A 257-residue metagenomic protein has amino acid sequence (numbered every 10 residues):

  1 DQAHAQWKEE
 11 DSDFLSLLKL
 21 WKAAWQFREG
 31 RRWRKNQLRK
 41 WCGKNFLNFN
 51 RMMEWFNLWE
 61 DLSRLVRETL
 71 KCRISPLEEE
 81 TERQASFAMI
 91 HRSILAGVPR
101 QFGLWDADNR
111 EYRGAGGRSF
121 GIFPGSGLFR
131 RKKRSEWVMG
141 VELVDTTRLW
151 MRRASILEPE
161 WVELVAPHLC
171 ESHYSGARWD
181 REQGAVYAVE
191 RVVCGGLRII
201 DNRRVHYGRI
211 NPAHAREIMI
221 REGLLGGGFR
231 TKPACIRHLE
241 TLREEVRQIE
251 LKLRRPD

Functional and structural regions predicted by a protein language model:
D1-Q183, D201-R204, A213, E217 (+1 more regions): Second RecA-like catalytic domain
G125-L128, G226-T231: Short amphipathic alpha-helical segments with coiled-coil-like heptad repeat character
G176, R191-R198: Calmodulin-binding basic amphipathic helices in cytosolic, intrinsically disordered/coiled-coil regions of large
R181-V193, G208: Structured mid-domain segments that build the active-site/substrate or prosthetic-cofactor binding neighborhood
V192, V205, R237: Extended interaction regions within the primary functional domain
G195-G208: Extended, non-catalytic structural segments that build the interaction scaffolds of large macromolecular assemblies
H206, A215, E222-F229: Extended amphipathic alpha-helical scaffold segments
K232-E240: Short, glycine/acidic-rich hinge or "gate" loops at secondary-structure transitions that mediate conformational
